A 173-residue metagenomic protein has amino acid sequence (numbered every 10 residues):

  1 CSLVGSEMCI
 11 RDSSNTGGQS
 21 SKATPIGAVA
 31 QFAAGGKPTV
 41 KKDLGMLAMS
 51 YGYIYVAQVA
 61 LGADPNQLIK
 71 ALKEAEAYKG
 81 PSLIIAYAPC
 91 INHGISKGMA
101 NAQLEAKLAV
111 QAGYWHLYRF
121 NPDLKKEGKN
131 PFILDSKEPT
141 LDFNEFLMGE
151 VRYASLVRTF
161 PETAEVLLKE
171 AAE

Functional and structural regions predicted by a protein language model:
C1-G5, I10: Single conserved hydrophobic/aromatic residue that forms the stacking wall/gate of nucleotide- or nucleobase-binding
I10-S13, V29, W115-L117, Y153: Generic secondary-structure boundary/loop-capping signal
D12-S21, P25, I69-A71, G94-M99: Short acidic, glycine/serine/threonine-rich loops at helix termini
G18-K41, A100-F120: Acidic, Ser/Thr-rich peripheral helices and adjacent loops at domain boundaries
S21-Y78, M148-S155, P161: Conserved thiamine diphosphate
G62, L68-V166, E170: Glycine/aspartate-rich loop-and-adjacent alpha/beta segment that forms the canonical ThDP
